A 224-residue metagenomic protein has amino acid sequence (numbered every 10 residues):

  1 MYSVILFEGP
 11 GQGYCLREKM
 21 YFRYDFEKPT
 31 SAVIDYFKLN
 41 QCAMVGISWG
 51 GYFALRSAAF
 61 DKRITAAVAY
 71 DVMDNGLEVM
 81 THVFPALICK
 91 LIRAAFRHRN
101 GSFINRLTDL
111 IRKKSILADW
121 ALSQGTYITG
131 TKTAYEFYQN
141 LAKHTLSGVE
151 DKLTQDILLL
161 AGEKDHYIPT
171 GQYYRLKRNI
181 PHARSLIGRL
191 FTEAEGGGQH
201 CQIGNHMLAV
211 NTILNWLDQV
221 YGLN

Functional and structural regions predicted by a protein language model:
M20-N40, R56: Alpha/beta-hydrolase active-site loop
G46-G50, A54: Gly/Ala-rich beta-loop-alpha elbow adjacent to hydrolase catalytic centers
A59-F137, A161: Hydrolase active-site cap/lid region
K132-V149: Active-site nucleophile elbow and catalytic-triad environment of alpha/beta-hydrolase enzymes
L153-T154, L159-A161, D165: Short beta-strand/loop motif that positions the catalytic acidic residue of the alpha/beta-hydrolase fold
Q155, P169-N179: Short alpha-helix in the alpha/beta-hydrolase fold that links the catalytic acid
K177-G198: Catalytic histidine neighborhood in serine/cysteine hydrolases with alpha/beta-hydrolase-type architecture
T192-N224: Catalytic active-site module of serine/aspartate enzymes centered on a nucleophile-bearing elbow/loop
